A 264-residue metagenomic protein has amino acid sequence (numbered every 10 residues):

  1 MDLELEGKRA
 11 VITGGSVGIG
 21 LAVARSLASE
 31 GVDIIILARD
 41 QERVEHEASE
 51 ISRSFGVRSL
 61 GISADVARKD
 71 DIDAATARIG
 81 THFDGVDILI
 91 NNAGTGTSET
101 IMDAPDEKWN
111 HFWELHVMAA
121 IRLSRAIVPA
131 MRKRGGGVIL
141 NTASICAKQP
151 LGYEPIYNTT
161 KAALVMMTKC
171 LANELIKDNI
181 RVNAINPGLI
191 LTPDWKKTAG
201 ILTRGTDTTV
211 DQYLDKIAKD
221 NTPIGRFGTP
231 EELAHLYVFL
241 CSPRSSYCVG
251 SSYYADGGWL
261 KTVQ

Functional and structural regions predicted by a protein language model:
R9, S16-V17: Conserved glycine-rich cofactor-binding loop
I19, Q149, V238, V249-Q264: Short C-terminal tail/terminal secondary-structure segment of NAD(P)H-dependent dehydrogenase/reductase domains
G85, I176, R181, C248-G250: Short, small/polar-rich loop/turn modules that mediate ligand/substrate recognition or access, typified
T95, M102-I121, G136, L140 (+2 more regions): Catalytic Tyr-X3-Lys loop
M102, Q149-P155, K177-D178, G225 (+1 more regions): Active-site loop immediately N-terminal to the catalytic Tyr-X3-Lys motif of short-chain dehydrogenase/reductase
S124, T160, T168: Active-site helix of classical SDR
P129, N173-K177, S246: Alpha-helical segment proximal to the catalytic Tyr-Lys
S144: Residue(s) in the substrate-gating loop at a strand-loop-helix junction that position the organic substrate next
